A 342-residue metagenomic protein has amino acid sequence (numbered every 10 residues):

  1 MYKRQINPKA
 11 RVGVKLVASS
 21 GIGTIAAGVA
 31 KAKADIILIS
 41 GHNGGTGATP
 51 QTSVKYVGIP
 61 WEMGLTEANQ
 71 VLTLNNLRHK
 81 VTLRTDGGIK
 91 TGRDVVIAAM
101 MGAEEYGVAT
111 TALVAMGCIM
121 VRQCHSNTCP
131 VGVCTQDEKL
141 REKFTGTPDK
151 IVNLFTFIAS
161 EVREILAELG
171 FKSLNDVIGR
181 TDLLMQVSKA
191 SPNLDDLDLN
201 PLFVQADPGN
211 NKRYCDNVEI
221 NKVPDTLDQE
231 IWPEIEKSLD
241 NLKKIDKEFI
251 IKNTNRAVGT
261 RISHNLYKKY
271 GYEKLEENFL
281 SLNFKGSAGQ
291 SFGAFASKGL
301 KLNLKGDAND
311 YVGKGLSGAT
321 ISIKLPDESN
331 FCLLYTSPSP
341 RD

Functional and structural regions predicted by a protein language model:
M1-Q5, Y335-D342: Conserved small/polar residues in nucleotide/adenosyl-binding loops
K3-L83, R93-I97, M101-E105, D307-Y311 (+1 more regions): Alpha/beta enzyme core
A48-Y56, T111-T128, T135-I151, R163: Short beta-alpha connecting loops at secondary-structure transitions that line or flank enzyme active sites
P60, Q70, R78-L83, K90-L113 (+1 more regions): Phosphate/diphosphate-binding loops
N175-K222: Terminal amphipathic helices with adjacent charged low-complexity linkers/tails
I262, Y270-E273, Q290-A296, A308-L316 (+1 more regions): Short, T/G/N/S-enriched strand-turn elements that build extracellular solenoid repeat scaffolds
N278-L280, K298-L300, V312, A319: The right-handed parallel beta-helix/beta-solenoid scaffold, focusing on the short coil/turn and N-cap positions
K285, F295, N303-D307, G315 (+1 more regions): Feature marks extracellular polysaccharide-active and adherence modules
